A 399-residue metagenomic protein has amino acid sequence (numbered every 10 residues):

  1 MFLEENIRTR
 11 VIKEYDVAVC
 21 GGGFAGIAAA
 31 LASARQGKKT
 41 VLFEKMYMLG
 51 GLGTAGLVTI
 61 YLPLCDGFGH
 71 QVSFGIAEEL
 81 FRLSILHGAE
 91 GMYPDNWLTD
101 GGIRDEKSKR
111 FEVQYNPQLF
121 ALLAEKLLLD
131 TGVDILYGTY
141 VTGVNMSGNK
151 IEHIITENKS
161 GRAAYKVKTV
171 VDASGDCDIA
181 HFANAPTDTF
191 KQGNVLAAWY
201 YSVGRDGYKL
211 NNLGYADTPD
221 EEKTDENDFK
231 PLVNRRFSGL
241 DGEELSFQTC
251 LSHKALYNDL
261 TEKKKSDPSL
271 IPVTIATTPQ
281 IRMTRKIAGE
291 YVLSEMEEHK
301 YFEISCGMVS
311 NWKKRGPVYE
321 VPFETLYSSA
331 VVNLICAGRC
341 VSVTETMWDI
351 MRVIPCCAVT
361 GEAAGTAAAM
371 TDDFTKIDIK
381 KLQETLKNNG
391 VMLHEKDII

Functional and structural regions predicted by a protein language model:
M1-V17: Extreme N-terminal leader/targeting segments of oxidoreductases
N6, A32, K38-K39, K45-G143 (+2 more regions): Conserved N-terminal/central alpha/beta ligand/cofactor-binding core
R8, L52-T54, I76, L80 (+7 more regions): Flavin (FAD/FMN)-binding glycine-rich loop and adjacent Rossmann-like elements that form
V11, Q36, M46, Y327-S329: Extracellular/periplasmic catalytic domains that process cell-envelope and extracellular macromolecules
V11-Y15, A25-G26, A163: Ligand-binding pocket scaffold of soluble enzyme catalytic domains
V17-T40: N-terminal Rossmann-like FAD-binding beta1-loop-alpha1 element of flavoenzymes
I27, L49-L52, D105-E106, V144 (+2 more regions): Flexible loop/turn segments at secondary-structure boundaries
G148-I154: Short, hydrophobic/aromatic-rich segments at coil-to-beta transitions
